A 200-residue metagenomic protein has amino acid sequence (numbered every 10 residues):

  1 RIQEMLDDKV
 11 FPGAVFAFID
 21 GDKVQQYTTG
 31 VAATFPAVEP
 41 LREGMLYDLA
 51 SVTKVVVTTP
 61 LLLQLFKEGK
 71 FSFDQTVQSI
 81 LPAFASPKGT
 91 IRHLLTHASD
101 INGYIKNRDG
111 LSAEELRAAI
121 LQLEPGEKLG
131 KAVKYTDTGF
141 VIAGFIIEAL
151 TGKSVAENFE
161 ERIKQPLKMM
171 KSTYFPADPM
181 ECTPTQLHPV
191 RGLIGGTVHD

Functional and structural regions predicted by a protein language model:
R1-Y47, K70-D74, R117-A118, L123: Short, conserved catalytic-motif segment at the N-terminal edge
Q26, A33, P87-D200: Short, surface-exposed loop or secondary-structure junction motifs that flank catalytic or metal-binding residues
K54: Short, conserved phosphate/pyrophosphate- and ester-handling motifs at nucleotide-, phospho-/glycolipid
P60-K70, G144-A149: Short glycine/serine- and small hydrophobic-enriched flexible loop segments
F73-P87, Q165-L167: Short, glycine/proline-biased beta-turn/loop segments that scaffold the active-site neighborhood
